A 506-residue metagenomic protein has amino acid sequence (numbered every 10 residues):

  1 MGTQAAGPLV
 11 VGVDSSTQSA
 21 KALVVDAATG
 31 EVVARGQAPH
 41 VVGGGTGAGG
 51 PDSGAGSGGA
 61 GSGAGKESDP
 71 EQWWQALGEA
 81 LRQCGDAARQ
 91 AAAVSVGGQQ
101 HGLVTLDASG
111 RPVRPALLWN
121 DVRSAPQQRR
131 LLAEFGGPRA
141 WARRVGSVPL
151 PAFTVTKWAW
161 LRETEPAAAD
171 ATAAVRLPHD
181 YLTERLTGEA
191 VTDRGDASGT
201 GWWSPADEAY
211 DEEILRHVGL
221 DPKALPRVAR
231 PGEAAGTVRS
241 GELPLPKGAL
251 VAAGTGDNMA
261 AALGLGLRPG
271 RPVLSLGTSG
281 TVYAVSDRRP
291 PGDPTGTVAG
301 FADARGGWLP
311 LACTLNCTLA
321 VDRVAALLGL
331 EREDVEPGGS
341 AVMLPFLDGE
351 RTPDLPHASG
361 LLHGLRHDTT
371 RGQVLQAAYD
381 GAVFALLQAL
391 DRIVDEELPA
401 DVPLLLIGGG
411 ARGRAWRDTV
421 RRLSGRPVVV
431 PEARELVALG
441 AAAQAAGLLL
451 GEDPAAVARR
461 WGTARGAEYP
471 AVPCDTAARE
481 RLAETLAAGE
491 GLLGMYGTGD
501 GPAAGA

Functional and structural regions predicted by a protein language model:
M1-P115, R143, A171, P244-A253 (+2 more regions): N-terminal glycine/serine-rich phosphate-binding loop of ATP-dependent small-molecule kinases, especially carbohydrate
V11-V13, A125, L132-V145, A152-V155 (+6 more regions): Active-site core segments that coordinate phosphate-bearing ligands/cofactors across diverse enzyme families
H40-G49, G61-G63, A140-W141, V191-S198 (+1 more regions): Gly-rich Lys/Arg/Thr-decorated short loops/hinges at beta-loop-alpha junctions or inter-strand turns that position
D86-W119, S147-A152, T183-S204, R227-R230 (+1 more regions): Short beta-strand-loop/turn "lid" adjacent to the catalytic site in phosphate-handling enzymes
G97, L405-I407: Solvent-exposed beta-strand sheet faces enriched in polar/charged residues
